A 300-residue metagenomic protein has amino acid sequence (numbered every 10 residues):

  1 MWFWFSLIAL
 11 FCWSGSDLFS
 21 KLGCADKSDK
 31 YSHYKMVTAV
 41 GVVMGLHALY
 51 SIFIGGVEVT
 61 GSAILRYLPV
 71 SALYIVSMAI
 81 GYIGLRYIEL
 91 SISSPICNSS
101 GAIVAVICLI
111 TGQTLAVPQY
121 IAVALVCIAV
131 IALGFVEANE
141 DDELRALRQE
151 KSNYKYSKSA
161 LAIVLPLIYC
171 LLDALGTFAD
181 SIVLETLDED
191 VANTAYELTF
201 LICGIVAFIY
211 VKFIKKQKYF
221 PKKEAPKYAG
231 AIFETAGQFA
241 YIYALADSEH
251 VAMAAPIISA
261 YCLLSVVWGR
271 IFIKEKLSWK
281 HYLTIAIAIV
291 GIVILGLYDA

Functional and structural regions predicted by a protein language model:
W2-A9, A39, L49-I52, G56-I80 (+2 more regions): Loop-to-transmembrane-helix transition segments
S14, L18, L49, S71 (+10 more regions): Hydrophobic/small/kink-forming positions within alpha-helical transmembrane segments of polytopic membrane proteins
G15-V42, V57, L172-I202: Juxtamembrane helix-loop-helix junctions in multi-pass membrane proteins
G23, M36, G84, E89 (+6 more regions): Hydrophobic/aromatic residues within transmembrane alpha-helices of multi-pass small-molecule transporters
S28-S32, I80-I96, E185-T194, A240-A260: Structural motif at transmembrane-helix junctions in multi-pass transporters
V42-H47, I96-T111, I202-V206, G237-A240 (+2 more regions): Alpha-helical transmembrane segments of compact multi-pass small-molecule transporters, enriched in specific families
V43-A48, S99, V106-I107, P118-E140 (+2 more regions): Hydrophobic transmembrane alpha-helices of multi-pass small-molecule transport proteins
G81, A102-I121, E137, C262-Y282: C-terminal transmembrane-helix exit sites in multi-pass transporters
